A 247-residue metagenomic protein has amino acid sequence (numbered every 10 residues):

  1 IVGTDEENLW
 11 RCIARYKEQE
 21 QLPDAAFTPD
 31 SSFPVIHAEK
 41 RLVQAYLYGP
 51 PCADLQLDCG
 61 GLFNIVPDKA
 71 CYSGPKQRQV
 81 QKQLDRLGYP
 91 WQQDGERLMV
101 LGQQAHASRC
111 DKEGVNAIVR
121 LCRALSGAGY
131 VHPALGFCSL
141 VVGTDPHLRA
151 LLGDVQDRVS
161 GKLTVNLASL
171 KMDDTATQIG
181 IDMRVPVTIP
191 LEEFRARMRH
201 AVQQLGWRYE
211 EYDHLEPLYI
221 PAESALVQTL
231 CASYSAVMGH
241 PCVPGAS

Functional and structural regions predicted by a protein language model:
I1-D54, D58, Q81, H147-K162: Acidic/histidine-rich catalytic neighborhood of metal-dependent amide-processing enzymes
I1-W10, A45-P51, K69-Q79, L98-G102 (+2 more regions): Alpha-helical metal-binding/catalytic segments enriched in His/Glu/Asp
E7, P34-I36, F63, A107 (+1 more regions): Short, small-residue-enriched loops and turns at beta-alpha junctions that line or gate enzyme active sites
P34-A38, G60-V66, S169-D173: Active-site beta-strand->loop segment that positions catalytic residues and contacts the acyl thioester
Q56-L57, Q93, L167-M172: Short amphipathic beta-strand and strand-loop transition segments with alternating hydrophobic
D58-G60, A117: Polar, glycine-rich mid-to-C-terminal structural blocks that act as macromolecule-binding/assembly scaffolds
L84-Q92, A128-G129, R199-W207: A common structural junction motif
M99, Q104-D174, R184-E193, Q204 (+1 more regions): An extended, acidic, His-containing surface patch that forms the Zn2+-binding/catalytic region of metallohydrolases
